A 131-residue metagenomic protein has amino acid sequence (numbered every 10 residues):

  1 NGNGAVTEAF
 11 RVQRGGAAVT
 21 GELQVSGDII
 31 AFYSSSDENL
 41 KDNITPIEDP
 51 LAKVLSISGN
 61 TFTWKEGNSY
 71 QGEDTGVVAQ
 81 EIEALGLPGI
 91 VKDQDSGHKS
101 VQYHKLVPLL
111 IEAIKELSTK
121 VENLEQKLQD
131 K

Functional and structural regions predicted by a protein language model:
N1-G4, R14, S69-G72: Short aromatic-glycine motifs in intrinsically disordered, low-complexity regions
G4, F10-V12, G16-V19, L23-I30 (+1 more regions): Low-complexity, small-hydrophobic/phenylalanine-enriched stretches that adopt extended beta/coil conformations used
E8-Q13, E73-V77: Short amphipathic beta-strand/extended segments with alternating polar/hydrophobic composition
A9-V12, E116, L124-Q129: Short amphipathic alpha-helical "recognition" segments used for binding
G21-H104, K120-K131: C-terminal intramolecular chaperone/autoprocessing and neck/assembly modules of extracellular spikes and adhesins
L110-K120: Extended amphipathic alpha-helical segments enriched in small hydrophobics
